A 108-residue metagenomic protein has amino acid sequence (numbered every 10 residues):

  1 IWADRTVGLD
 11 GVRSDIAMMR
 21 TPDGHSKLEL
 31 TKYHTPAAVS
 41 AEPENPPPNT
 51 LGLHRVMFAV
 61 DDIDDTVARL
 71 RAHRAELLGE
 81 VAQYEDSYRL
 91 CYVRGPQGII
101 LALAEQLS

Functional and structural regions predicted by a protein language model:
I1-H25, D65-T66, A72, C91: Core segments of cupin and vicinal oxygen chelate
I1-R5, A37-P43: A short, acidic/glycine-rich surface segment
K32-P36, E105-S108: Acetyl-CoA-dependent GNAT
G52-V60, A104-S108: N-terminal beta-strand motif that seeds the catalytic metal site of vicinal oxygen chelate
R74-E76: Conserved acetyl-CoA-binding loop of GNAT-fold acetyltransferases
D86-Y88: Short, small/polar residue-rich loop motifs at catalytic or cofactor-binding pockets
